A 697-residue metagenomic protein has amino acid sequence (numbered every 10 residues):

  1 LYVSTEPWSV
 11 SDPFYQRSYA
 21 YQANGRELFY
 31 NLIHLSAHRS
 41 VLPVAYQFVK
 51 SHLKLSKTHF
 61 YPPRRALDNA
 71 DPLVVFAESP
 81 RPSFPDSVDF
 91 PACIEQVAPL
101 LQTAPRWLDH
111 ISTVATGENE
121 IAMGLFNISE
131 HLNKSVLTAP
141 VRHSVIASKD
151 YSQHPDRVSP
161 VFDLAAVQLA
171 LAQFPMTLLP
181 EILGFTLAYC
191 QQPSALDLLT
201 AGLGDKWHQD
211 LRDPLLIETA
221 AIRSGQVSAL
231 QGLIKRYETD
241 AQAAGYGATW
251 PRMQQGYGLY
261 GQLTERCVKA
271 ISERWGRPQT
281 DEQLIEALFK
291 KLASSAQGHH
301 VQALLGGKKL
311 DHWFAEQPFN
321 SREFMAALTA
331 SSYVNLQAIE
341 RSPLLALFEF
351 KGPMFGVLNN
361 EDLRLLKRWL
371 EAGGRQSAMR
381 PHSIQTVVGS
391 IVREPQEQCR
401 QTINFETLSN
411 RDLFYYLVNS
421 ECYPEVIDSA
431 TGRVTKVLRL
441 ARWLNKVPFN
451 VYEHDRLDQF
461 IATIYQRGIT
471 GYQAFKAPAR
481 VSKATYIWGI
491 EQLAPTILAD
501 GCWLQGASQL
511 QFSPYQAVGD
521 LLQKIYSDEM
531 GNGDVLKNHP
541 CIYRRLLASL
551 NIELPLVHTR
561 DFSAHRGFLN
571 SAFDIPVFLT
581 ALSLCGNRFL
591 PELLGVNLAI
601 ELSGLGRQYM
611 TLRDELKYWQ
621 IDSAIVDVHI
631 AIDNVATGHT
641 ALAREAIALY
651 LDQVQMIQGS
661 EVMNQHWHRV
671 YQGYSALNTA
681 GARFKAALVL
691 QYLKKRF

Functional and structural regions predicted by a protein language model:
L1-F60, S383-K446: Extreme N-terminal leader/anchor segments
I33-P80, A287-R322, L328-T329, D412 (+3 more regions): Compositionally biased, flexible interaction segments
L55-A221, P251-K290, P448-I625, S675-A682 (+1 more regions): Active-site-proximal alpha-helical scaffolds that flank and shape metal-associated catalytic sites
S129-N133, R212-Q231, A338-F350, I625-E645: Histidine-centered, metal-coordinating catalytic motifs and their short helical/loop contexts
P193-D197, P343, K351-V357, S377 (+3 more regions): Substrate-binding/catalytic groove segments of enzymes that remodel or degrade extracellular structural polymers
I222-Q283, A631-F697: Acidic, carboxylate-rich catalytic segments that either coordinate divalent cations
W275-F405: Aromatic- and Gly/Pro-enriched helix-to-coil junctions and flexible linker segments
G356-V357, A624-V626: Intrinsically disordered, low-complexity regions enriched in proline, serine, glycine and charged residues
